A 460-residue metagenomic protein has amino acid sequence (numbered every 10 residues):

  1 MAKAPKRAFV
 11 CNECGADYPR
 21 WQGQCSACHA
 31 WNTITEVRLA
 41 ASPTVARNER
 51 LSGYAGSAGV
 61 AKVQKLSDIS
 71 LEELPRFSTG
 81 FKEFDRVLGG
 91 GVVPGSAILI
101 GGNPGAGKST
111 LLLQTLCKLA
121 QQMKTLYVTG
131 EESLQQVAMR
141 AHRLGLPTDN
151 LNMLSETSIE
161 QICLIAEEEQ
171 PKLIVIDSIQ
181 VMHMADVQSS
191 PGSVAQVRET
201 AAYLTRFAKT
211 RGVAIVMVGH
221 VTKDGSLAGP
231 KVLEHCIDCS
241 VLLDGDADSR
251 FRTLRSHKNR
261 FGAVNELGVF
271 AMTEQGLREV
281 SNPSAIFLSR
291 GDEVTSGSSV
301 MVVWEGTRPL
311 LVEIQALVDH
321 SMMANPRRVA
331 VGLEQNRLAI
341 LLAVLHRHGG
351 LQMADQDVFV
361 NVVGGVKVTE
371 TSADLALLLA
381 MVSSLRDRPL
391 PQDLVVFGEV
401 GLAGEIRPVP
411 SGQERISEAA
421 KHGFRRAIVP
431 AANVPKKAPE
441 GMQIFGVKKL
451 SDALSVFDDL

Functional and structural regions predicted by a protein language model:
A2-E13, D17-R86, V93-L99, A106-C117 (+5 more regions): Peripheral, non-AAA+ core regions of ATP-driven protein-machinery
N103, G130: P-loop (Walker A) phosphate-binding loop of NTP-binding proteins
T125-T129: Conserved RecA-like ASCE P-loop NTPase motor core of nucleic-acid helicases/translocases
L134: Divalent metal-dependent catalytic cores for phosphoryl transfer on phosphate-bearing substrates
